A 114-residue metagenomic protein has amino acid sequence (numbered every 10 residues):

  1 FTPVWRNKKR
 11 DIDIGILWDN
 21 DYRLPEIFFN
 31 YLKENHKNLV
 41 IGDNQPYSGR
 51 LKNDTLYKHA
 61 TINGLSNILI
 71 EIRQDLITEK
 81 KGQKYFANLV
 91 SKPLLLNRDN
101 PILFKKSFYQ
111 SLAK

Functional and structural regions predicted by a protein language model:
F1-I77: Catalytic cores of processing enzymes, dominated by hydrolases/peptidases, characterized by acidic/His-rich
D19, P101-I102: Hydrophobic transmembrane signal anchors and adjacent membrane-proximal interface regions, especially in viral
L32-H36, L94-P101: Hydrophobic, Leu/Ile/Phe/Ala-enriched alpha-helical segments that form helix-helix packing faces
T55-L56, L96, A113: Short amphipathic alpha-helical patches
G64-S66, S91-P93, I102-F104: Short, intrinsically disordered/low-complexity patches at protein termini and at juxtamembrane boundaries
K80: Short acidic, gly/pro-rich beta-turn/loop elements at beta-sheet edges and active-site/ligand-binding grooves
Q83-R98: Short, amphipathic alpha-helical "lid/cap" segments that border enzyme active or binding sites
L103-K114: Short, highly charged C-terminal tails/helix-capping segments
